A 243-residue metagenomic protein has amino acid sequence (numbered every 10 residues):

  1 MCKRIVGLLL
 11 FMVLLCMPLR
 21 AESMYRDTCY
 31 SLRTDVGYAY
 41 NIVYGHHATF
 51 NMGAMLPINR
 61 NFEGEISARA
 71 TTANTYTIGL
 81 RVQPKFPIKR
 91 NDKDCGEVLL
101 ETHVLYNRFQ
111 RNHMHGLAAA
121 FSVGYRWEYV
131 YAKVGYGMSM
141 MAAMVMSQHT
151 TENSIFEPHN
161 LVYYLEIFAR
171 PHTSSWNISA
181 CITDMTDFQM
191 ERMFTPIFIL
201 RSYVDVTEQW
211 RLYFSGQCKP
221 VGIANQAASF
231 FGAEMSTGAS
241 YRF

Functional and structural regions predicted by a protein language model:
M1-S31, F243: Cleavable N-terminal export/targeting peptides
A21-T72, R242: Short glycine/proline- and aromatic-enriched beta-strand/turn motifs that initiate or cap beta-hairpins
Y30, Y44-F50, N74-L80, G96-V98 (+7 more regions): Residues that define the transmembrane beta-barrel architecture of outer-membrane proteins
T34-Y40, I66-A70, V82, L100-Y106 (+4 more regions): Transmembrane beta-barrel strands of outer-membrane/channel proteins
V36-Y38, M52-L56, L80-F86, A119-W127 (+7 more regions): Residues on the lipid-exposed face of transmembrane beta-strands in outer-membrane beta-barrel proteins
N59-I66, I88-L100, E128-V134, M140-A142 (+3 more regions): Repeated loop/turn-to-beta-strand initiation elements of outer-membrane beta-barrel proteins
G116-F188: Detector for outer-membrane/organellar transmembrane beta-barrel domains, recognizing the amphipathic beta-strand
A180-D184, Q189-F243: Predominantly the C-terminal beta-signal and adjacent terminal strand-loop region of outer-membrane beta-barrel
